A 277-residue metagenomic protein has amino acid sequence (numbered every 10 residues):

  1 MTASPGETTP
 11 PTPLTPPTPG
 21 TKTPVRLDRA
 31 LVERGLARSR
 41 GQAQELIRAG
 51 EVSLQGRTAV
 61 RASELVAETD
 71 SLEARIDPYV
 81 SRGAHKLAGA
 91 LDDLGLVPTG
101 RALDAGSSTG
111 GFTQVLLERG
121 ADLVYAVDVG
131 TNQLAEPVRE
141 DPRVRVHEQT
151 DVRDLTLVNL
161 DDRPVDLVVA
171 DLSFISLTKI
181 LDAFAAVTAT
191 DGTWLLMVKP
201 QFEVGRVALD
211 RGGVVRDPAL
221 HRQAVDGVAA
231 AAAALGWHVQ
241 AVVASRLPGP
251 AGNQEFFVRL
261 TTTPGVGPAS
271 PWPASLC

Functional and structural regions predicted by a protein language model:
E7-E68, R101: A basic, amphipathic helix-loop patch mediating RNA/tRNA/ribosome contacts
D92-P98, D161: Glycine-rich helix-loop-beta junction characteristic of Rossmann-like nucleotide cofactor-binding loops
P98-S108: Conserved class I S-adenosyl-L-methionine
T109-G120: Conserved SAM-binding loop of SAM-dependent methyltransferases across substrates and taxa, primarily the Class I
Y125-I175, K179: S-adenosyl-L-methionine
T178-L195: A short glycine-rich, Lys/Arg-flanked "PGG" loop and its adjoining helix->strand segment in the class I
P200-D217: Short, glycine-/aromatic-enriched active-site segment of Class I SAM-dependent methyltransferases
L247-C277: Core SAM-dependent methyltransferase catalytic element
